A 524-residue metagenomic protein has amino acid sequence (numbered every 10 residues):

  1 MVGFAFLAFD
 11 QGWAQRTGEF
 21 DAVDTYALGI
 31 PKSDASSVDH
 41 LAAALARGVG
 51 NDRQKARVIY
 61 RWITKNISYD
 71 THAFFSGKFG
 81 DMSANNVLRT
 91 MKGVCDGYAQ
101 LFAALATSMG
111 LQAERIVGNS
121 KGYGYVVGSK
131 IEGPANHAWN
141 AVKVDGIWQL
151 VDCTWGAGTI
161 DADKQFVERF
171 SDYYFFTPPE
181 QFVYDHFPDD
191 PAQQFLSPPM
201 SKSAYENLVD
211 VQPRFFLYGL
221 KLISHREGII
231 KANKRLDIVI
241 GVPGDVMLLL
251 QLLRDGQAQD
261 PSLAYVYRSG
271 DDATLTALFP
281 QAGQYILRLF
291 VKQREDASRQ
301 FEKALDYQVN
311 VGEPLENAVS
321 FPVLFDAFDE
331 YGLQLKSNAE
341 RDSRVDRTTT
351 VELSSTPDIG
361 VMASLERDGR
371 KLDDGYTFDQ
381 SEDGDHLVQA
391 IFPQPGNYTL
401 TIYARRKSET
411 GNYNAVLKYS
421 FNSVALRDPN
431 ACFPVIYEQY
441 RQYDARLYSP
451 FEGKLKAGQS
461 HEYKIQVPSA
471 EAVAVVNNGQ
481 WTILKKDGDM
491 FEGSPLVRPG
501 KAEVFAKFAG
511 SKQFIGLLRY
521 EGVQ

Functional and structural regions predicted by a protein language model:
M1-Q15: Bacterial Sec-dependent N-terminal signal peptides
G12-D96, Q100-M109: Secondary-structure boundary elements
Q100-F182: Hydrophobic/aromatic-rich core segments of domains that either
I160-Q524: Alpha-helical and coiled-coil interaction segments, frequently adjacent to or embedded within charge-biased
